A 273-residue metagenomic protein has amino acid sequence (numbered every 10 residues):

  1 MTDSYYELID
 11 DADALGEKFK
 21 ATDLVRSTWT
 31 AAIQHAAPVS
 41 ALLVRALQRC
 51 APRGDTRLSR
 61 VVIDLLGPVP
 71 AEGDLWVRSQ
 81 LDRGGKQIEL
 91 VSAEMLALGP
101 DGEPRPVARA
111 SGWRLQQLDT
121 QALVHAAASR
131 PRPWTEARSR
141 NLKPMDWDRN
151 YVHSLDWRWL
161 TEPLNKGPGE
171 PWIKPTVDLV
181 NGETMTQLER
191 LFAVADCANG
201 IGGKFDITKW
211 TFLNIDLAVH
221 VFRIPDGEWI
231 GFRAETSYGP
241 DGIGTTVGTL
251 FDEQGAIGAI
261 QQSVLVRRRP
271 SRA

Functional and structural regions predicted by a protein language model:
M1-A273: Terminal targeting signals and extreme-terminal segments of soluble enzymes
